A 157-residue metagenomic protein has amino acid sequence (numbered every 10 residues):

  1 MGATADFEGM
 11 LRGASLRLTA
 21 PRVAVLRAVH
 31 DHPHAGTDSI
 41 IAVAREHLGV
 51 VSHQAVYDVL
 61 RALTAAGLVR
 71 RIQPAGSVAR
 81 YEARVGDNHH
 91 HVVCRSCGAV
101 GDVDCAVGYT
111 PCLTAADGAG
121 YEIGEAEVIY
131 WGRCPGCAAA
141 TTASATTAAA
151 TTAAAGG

Functional and structural regions predicted by a protein language model:
G2-A14: Short, Lys/Arg-enriched N-terminal segment that forms or immediately precedes the first helix of a structured domain
L18-A20, D31-G36: Short capping segments at the starts of secondary-structure elements
V23-A28: Pre-recognition alpha-helix immediately N-terminal to the DNA-recognition helix within helix-turn-helix or winged-helix
A35-A44: Short acidic, hydrophobic short linear motifs in intrinsically disordered regions
V56-A66: Basic amphipathic alpha-helical segments that dock to polyanions
A65-A143, T152-G157: Non-DNA-binding regulatory cores of transcription-related proteins, predominantly C-terminal effector-binding
